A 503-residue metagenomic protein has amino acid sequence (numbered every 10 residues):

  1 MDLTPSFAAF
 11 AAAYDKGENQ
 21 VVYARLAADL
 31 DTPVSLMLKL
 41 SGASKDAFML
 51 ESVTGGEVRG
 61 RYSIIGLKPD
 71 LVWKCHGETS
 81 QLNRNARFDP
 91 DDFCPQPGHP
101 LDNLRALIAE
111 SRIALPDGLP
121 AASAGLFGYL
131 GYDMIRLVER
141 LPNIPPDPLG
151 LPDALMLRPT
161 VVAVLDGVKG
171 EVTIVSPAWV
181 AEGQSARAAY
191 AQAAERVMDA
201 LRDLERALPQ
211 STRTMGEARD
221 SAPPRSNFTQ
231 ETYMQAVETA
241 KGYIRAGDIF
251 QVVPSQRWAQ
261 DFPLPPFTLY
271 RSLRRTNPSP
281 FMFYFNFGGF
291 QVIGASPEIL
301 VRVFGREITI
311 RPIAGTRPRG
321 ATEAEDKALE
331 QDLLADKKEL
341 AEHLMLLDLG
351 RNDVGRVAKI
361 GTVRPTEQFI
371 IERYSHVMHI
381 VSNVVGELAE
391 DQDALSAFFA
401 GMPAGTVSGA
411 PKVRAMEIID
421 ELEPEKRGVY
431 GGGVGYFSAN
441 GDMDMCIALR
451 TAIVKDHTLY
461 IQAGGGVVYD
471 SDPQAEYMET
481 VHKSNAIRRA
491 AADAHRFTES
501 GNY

Functional and structural regions predicted by a protein language model:
M1-Y503: Extended alpha-helical targeting/anchoring segments, especially N-terminal organellar/secretory targeting helices
